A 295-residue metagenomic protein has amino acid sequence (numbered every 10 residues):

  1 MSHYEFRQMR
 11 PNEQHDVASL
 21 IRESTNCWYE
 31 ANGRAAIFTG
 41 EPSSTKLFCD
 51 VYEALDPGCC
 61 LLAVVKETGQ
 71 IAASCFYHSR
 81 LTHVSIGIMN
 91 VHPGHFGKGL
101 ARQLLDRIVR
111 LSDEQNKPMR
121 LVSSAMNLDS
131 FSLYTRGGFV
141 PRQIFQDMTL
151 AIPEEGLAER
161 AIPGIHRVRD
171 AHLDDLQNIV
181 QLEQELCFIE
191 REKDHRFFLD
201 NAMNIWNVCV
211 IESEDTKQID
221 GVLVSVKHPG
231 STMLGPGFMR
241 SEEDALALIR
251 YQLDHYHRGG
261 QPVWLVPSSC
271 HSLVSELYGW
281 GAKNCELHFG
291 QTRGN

Functional and structural regions predicted by a protein language model:
E5-S19, I165-N178: A short beta-loop-alpha structural element at the N-terminal edge of CoA-dependent acyl/N-acetyltransferase catalytic
A18-E67, I71, C187-V208: Active-site rim helix/loop that mediates acceptor-substrate recognition in acyltransferases
C60-L62, G69-H78, S85-N90, T216-K227 (+1 more regions): Conserved beta-strand in the GNAT
V84-G87, S112-M126, H257-S268, H288: Conserved GNAT acetyl-CoA-binding A-motif
I88-V91, G97-S112, F131-R136, S241-D254 (+1 more regions): Conserved acetyl-CoA-binding loop-helix of GNAT-fold acetyltransferases
R120-S123, V140-E154, N284-N295: Conserved catalytic-core motifs of GNAT/GCN5-like acyltransferases
R136-M233, E243: Amide-forming acyltransferase catalytic core, primarily the GNAT-like/NAT-type and related acyltransferase folds
A245-N295: Charged, low-complexity intrinsically disordered regulatory/assembly segments
